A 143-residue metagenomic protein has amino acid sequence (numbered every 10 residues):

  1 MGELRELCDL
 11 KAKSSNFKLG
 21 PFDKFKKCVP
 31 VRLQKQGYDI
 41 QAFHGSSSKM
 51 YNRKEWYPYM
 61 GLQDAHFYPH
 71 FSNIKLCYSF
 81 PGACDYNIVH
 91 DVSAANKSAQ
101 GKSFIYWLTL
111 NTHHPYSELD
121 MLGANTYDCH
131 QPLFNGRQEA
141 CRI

Functional and structural regions predicted by a protein language model:
M1-I143: Solvent-exposed soluble domains appended to multi-pass membrane proteins
